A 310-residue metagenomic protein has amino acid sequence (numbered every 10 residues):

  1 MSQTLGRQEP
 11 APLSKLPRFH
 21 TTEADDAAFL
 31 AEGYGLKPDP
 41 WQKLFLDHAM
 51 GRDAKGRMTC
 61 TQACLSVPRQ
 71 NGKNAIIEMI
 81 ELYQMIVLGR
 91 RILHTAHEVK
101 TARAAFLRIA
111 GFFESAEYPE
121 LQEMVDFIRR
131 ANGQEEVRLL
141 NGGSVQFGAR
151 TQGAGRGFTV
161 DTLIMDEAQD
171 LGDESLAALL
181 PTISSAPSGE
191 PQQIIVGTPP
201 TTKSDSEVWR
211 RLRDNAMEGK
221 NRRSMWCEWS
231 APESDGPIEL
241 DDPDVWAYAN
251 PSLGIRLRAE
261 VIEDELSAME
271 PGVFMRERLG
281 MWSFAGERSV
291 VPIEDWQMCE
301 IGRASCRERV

Functional and structural regions predicted by a protein language model:
M1-R309: Phosphate/NTP-binding elements of NTP-utilizing enzymes
